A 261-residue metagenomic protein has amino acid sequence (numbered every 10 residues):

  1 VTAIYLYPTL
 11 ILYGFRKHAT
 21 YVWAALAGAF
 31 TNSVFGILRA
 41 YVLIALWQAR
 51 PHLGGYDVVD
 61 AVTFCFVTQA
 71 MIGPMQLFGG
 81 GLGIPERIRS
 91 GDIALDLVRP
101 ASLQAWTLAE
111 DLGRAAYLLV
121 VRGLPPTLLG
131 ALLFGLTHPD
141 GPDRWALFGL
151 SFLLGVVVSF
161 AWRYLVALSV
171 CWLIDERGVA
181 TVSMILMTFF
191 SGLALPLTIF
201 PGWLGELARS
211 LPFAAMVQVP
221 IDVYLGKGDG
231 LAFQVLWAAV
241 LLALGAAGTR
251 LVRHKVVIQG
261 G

Functional and structural regions predicted by a protein language model:
V1-G261: Hydrophobic transmembrane alpha-helices and immediately adjacent juxtamembrane helices of multi-pass inner-membrane
